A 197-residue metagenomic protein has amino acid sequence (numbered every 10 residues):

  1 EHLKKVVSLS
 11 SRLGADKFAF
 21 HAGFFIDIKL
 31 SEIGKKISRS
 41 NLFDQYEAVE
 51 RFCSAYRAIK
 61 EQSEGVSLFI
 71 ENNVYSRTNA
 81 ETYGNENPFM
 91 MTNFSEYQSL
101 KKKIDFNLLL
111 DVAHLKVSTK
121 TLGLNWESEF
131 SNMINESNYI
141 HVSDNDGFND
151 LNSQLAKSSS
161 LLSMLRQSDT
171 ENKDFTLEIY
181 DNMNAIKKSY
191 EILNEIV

Functional and structural regions predicted by a protein language model:
E1-N107, V117: Active-site acidic/histidine proton-transfer and metal-coordination neighborhood in alpha/beta enzyme cores
K4-D16, D27-G34, S54, Q98 (+2 more regions): Histidine-acidic metal/acid-base catalytic patches
